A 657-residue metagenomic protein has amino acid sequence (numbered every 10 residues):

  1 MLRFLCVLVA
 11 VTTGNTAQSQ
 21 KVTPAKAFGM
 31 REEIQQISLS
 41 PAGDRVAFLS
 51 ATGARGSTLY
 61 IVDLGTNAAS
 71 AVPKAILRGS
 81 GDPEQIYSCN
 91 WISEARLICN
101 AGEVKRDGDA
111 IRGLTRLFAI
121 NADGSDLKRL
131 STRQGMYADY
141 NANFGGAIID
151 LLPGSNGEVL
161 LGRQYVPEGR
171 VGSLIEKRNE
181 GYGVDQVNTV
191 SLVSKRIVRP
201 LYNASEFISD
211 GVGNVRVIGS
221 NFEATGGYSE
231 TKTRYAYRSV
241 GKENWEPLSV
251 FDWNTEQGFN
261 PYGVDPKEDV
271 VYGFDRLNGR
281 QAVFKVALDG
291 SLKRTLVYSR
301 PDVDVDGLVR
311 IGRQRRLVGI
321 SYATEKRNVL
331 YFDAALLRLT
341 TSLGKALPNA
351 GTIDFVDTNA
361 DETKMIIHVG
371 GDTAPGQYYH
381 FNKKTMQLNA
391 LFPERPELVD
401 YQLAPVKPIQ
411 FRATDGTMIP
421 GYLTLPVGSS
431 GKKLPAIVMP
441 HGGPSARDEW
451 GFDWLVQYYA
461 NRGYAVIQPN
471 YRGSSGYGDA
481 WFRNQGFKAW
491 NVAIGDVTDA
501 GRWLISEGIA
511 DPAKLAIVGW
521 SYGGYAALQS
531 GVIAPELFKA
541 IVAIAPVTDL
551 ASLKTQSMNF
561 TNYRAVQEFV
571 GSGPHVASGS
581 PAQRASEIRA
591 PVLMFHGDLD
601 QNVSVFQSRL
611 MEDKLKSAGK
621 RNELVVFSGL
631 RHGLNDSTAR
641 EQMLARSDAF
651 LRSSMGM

Functional and structural regions predicted by a protein language model:
M1-V7: Sec-dependent signal peptide recognition, specifically the positively charged N-region followed immediately by
L8, S19-K364, D372-A374, F381: Beta-propeller folds
L39, F48, W91, F411 (+5 more regions): Conserved hydrophobic/aromatic "anchor" residues that stabilize well-ordered secondary structure elements
V250-Y262, K384-P405, L455: Beta-propeller and related beta-repeat scaffolds in trafficking/envelope systems
Y322, G370, M439-G443, S521 (+1 more regions): Glycine-rich His-Gly loop
E397-A513, W520-S521, L553-N559: Cap/lid segment of the alpha/beta-hydrolase catalytic domain
Y471-M657: Active-site-proximal cap/loop segments of hydrolase catalytic domains
